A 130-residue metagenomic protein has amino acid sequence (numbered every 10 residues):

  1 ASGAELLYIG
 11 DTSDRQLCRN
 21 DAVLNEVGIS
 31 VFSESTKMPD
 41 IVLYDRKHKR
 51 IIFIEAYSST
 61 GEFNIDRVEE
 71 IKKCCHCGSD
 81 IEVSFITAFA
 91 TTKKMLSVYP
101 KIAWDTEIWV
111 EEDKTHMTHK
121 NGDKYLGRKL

Functional and structural regions predicted by a protein language model:
A1, I41-L43, K47-T60, N64 (+1 more regions): Conserved catalytic cores of phosphodiester-cleaving nucleases, focusing on short active-site segments
G3-G10, C77-E82: Acidic, metal/cofactor-coordinating or nucleic-acid-engaging core segments within structured domains
I9-D11, Y44, I54-Y57, I86-A90: Short His-Asn-centered micro-motif
I9-H48: Active-site metal-binding core of divalent-cation-utilizing nuclease and nuclease-like domains
L17-A22, N64-V68, K94-Y99: A short acidic (Asp/Glu
M38, I51, D80: Active-site lining segments that contact anionic ligands and/or coordinate catalytic metals
G61-D80, K101: Basic, amphipathic alpha-helical patches used to engage nucleic acids or provide basic targeting signals, exemplified
S79-V83, A88-L130: Domain-level recognition of nuclease-like catalytic cores that cleave nucleotide substrates
